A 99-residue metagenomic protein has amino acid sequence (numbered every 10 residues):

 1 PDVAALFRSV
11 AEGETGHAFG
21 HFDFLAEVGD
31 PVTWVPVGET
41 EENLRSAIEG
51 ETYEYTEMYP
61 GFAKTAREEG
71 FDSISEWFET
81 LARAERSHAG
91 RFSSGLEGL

Functional and structural regions predicted by a protein language model:
P1-L99: Non-heme di-metal
